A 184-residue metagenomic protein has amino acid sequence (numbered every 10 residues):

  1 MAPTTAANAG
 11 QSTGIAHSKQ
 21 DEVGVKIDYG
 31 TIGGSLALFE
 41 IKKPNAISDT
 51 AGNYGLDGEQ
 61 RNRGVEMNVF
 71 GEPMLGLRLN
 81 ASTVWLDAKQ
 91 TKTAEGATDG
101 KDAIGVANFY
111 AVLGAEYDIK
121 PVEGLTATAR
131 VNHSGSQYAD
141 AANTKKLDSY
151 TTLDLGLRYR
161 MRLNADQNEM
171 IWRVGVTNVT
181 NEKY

Functional and structural regions predicted by a protein language model:
M1-E22, I27, T31-D57, A94-E95 (+4 more regions): Surface-exposed extracellular loop regions of Gram-negative outer-membrane beta-barrel proteins, predominantly
H17, S35-L38, K42-K43, R61-E66 (+5 more regions): Outer-membrane beta-barrel pore domains
D21-V23, E72, I104-Y184: Conserved C-terminal beta-signal and adjacent last beta-strands/turns of outer-membrane beta-barrel proteins
G30, L75, N168: Structured loop/turn residues at beta-strand edges in well-structured enzyme cores
E40, L56-D140: Gram-negative outer-membrane beta-barrel transporters
